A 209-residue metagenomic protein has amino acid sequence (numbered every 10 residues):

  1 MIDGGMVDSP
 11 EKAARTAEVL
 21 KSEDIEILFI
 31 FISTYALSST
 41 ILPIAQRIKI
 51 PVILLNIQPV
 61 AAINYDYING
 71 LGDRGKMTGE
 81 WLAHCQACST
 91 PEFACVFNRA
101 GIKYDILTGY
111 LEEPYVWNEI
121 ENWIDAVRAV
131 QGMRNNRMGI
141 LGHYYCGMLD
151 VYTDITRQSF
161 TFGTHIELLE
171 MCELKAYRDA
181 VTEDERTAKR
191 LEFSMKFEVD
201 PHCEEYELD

Functional and structural regions predicted by a protein language model:
M1-D209: An N-terminal assembly and electron-transfer interface module characteristic of large anaerobic redox and radical
